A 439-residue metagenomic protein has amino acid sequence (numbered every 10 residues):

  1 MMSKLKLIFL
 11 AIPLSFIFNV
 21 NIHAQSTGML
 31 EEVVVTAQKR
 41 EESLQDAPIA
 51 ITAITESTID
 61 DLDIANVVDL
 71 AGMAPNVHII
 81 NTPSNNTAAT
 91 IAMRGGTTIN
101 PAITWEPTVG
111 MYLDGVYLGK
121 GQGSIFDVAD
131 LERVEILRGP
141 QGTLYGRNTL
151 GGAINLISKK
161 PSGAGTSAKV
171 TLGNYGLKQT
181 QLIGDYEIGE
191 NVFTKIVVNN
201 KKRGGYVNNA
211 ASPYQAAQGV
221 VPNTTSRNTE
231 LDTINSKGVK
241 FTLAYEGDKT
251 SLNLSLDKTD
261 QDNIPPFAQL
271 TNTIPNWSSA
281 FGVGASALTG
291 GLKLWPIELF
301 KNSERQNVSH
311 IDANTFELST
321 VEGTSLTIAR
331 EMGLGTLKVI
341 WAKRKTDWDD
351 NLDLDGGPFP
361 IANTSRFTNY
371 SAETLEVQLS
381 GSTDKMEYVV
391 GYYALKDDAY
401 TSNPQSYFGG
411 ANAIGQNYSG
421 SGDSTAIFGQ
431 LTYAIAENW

Functional and structural regions predicted by a protein language model:
M1-L62, V68-G72, D185, D248-K249 (+2 more regions): N-terminal Sec signal peptide and the immediately downstream disordered periplasmic leader that contains the TonB box
G28, S84, S124, R147 (+5 more regions): Transmembrane beta-barrel outer-membrane domains
M29-G163: Acidic, small-polar-rich N-terminal luminal/periplasmic segments of exported/outer-membrane proteins
E32, T90-A92, A153, S167-K169 (+6 more regions): Membrane-embedded beta-strand positions in outer-membrane beta-barrel channels/transporters
E106-T108, K120, A129-E132, R138 (+8 more regions): Outer-membrane beta-barrel translocator/receptor signature
G165-V170, T224-T229, S309-N314, P360-R366 (+2 more regions): Extracellular loop and loop/strand-boundary signature of outer-membrane beta-barrel proteins
A168-L172, I196-K202, L254-K258, W341-K343 (+1 more regions): Transmembrane beta-barrel strands of outer-membrane/channel proteins
N228, I234-Y388, K396: Outer-membrane beta-barrel domain signature, strongest for Gram-negative TonB-dependent receptors and also present
